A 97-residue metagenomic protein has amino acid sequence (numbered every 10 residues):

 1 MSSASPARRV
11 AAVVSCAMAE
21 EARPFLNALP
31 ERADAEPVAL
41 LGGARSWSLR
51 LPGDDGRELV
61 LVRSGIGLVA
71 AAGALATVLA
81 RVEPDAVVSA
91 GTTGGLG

Functional and structural regions predicted by a protein language model:
M1-G97: Accessory terminal and edge-of-domain segments that mediate assembly/interaction and cofactor placement around
